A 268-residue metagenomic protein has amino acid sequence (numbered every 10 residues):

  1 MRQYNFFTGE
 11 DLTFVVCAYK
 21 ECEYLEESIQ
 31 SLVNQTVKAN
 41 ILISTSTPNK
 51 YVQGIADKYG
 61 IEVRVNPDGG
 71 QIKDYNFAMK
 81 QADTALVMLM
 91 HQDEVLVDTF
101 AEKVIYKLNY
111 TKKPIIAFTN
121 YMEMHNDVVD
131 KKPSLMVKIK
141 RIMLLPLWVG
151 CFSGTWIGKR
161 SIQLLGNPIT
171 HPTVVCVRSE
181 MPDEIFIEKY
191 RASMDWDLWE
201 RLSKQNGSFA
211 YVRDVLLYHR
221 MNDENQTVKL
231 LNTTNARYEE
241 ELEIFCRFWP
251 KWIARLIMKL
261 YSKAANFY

Functional and structural regions predicted by a protein language model:
M1-S31: N-proximal low-complexity "stem/linker" segments adjacent to membrane-targeting elements
E10-T13, N40, D197: Cell-envelope/extracellular polymer assembly enzymes that use nucleotide-activated donors
Q30-A39: Short, acidic, metal-binding catalytic loop of nucleotide-sugar glycosyltransferases
S44-Q53: A conserved acidic beta->alpha catalytic loop
N66-A82: Glycine-rich, basic loop-to-helix element that forms the pyrophosphate-binding segment of sugar-nucleotide handling
V87: Short aromatic/hydrophobic "clamp" motif used to bind/position activated sugar donors
T99-I139: Conserved donor NDP-sugar-binding/catalytic core segment of glycosyltransferases
L144-A236: Conserved nucleotide-sugar donor-binding catalytic segment
